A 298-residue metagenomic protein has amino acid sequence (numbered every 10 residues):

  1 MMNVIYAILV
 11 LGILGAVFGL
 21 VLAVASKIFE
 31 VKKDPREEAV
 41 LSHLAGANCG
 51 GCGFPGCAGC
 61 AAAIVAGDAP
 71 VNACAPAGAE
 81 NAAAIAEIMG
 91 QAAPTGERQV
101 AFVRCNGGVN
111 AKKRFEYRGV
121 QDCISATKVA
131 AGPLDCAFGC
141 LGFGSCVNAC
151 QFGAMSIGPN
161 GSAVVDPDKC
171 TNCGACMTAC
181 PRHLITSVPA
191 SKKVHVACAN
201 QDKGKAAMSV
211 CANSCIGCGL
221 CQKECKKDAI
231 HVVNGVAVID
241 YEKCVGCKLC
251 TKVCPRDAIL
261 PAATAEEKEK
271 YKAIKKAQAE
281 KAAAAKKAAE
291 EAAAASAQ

Functional and structural regions predicted by a protein language model:
M2-C218, Q222-E224, V253, D257-L260 (+1 more regions): Ferredoxin-type iron-sulfur electron-transfer modules and their immediate structural context
L220, I230-V238: Strongly charged, low-complexity linkers/loops
